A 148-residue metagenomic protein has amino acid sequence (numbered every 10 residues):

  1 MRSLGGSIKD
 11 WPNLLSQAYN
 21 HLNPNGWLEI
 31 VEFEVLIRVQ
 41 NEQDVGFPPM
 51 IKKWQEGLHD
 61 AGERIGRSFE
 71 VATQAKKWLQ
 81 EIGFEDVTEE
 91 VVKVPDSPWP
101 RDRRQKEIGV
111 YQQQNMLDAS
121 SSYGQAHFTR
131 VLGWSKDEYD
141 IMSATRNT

Functional and structural regions predicted by a protein language model:
M1-L4: A short beta-strand submotif of the Rossmann-like class I SAM-dependent methyltransferase core that lines
G6, N23, W27-Y123: Conserved catalytic/acceptor-binding region of the Class I
S7-I8, L132: Flexible interhelical turns and helix-capping residues at alpha-helix boundaries within structured domains
P12-W27: A short glycine-rich, Lys/Arg-flanked "PGG" loop and its adjoining helix->strand segment in the class I
A119-T148: C-terminal transmembrane module of eukaryotic multi-pass membrane proteins
